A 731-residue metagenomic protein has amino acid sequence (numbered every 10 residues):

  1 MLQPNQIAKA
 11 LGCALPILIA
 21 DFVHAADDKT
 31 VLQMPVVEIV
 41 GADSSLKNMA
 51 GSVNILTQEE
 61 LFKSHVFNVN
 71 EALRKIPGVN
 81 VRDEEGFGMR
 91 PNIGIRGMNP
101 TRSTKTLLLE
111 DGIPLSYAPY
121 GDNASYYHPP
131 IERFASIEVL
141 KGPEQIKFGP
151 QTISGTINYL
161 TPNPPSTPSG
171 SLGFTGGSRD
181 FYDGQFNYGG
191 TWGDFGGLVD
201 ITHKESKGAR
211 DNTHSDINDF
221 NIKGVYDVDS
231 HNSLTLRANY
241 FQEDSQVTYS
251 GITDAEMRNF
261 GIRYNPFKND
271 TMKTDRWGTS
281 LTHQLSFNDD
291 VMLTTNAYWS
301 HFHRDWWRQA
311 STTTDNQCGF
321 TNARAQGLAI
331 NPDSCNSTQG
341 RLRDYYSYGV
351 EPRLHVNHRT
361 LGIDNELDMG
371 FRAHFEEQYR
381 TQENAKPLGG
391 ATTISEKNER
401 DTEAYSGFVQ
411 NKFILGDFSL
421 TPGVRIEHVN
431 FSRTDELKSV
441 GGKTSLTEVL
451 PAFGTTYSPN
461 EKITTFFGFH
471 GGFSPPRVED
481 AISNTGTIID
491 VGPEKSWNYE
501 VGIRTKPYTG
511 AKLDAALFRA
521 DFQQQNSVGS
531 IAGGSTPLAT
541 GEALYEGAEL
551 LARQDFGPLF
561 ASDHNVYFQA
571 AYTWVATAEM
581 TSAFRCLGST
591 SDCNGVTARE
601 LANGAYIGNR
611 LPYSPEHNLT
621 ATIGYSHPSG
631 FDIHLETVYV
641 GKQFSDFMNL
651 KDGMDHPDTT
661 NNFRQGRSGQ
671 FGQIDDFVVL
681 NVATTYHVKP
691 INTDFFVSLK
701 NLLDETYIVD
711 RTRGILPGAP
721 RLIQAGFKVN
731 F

Functional and structural regions predicted by a protein language model:
I113-K141, D490: Short acidic/polar hinge/loop motifs at secondary-structure boundaries that mediate gating or recognition
S169-S171, G176-E205, R210-T248, T271-F287: Transmembrane beta-barrel wall of Gram-negative outer-membrane proteins
V225-D227, N239, L367, V409-K412 (+2 more regions): Conserved C-terminal beta-signal and adjacent last beta-strands/turns of outer-membrane beta-barrel proteins
D229, Y345, T360, D364-H374 (+2 more regions): Structural signature of Gram-negative outer-membrane beta-barrels, strongest in the C-terminal barrel of TonB-dependent
S233, N239, K273-E436, S562-N565 (+1 more regions): Face-selective signature of the C-terminal outer-membrane beta-barrel domain
D244-F260, E377-K386, N430-R433, T456-E500 (+4 more regions): Surface-exposed extracellular loop regions of Gram-negative outer-membrane beta-barrel proteins, predominantly
T282-S286, M292-A310, S458, T464-H470 (+3 more regions): Membrane-embedded beta-barrel scaffold of Gram-negative outer-membrane proteins
H355-V356, L361, I414, K512 (+2 more regions): Gram-negative outer-membrane beta-barrel transporters
